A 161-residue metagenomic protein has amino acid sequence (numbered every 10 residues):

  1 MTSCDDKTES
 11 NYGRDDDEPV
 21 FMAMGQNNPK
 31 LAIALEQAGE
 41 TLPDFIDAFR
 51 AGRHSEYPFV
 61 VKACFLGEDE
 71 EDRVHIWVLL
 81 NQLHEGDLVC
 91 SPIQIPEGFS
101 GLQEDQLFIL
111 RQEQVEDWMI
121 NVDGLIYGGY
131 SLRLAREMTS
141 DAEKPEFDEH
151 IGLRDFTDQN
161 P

Functional and structural regions predicted by a protein language model:
M1-P161: Mixed-charge, low-complexity intrinsically disordered regions
